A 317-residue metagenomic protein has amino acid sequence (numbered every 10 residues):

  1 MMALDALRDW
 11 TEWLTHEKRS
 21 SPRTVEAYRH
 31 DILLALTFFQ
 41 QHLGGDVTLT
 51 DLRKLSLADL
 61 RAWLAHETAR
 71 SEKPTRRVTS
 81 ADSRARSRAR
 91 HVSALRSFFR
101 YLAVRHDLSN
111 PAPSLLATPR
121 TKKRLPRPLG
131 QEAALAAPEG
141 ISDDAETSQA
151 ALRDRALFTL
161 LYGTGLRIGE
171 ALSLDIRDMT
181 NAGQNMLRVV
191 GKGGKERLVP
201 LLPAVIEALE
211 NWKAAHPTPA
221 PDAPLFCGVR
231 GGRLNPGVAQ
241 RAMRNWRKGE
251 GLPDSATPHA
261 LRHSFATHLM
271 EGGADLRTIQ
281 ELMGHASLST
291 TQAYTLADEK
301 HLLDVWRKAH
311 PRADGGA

Functional and structural regions predicted by a protein language model:
M1-A317: Conserved catalytic core of the tyrosine transesterase superfamily
